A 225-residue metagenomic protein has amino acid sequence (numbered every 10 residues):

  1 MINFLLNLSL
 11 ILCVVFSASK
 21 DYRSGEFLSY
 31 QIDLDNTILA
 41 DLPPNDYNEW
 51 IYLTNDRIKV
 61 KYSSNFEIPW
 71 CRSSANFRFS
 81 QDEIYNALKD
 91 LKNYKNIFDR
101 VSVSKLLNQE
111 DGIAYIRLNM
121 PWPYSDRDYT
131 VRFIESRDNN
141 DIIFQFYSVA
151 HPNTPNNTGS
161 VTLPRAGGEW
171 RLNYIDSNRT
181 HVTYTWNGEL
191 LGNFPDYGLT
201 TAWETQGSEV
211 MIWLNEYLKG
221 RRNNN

Functional and structural regions predicted by a protein language model:
M1-N7: Positively charged n-region of N-terminal signal peptides that target proteins for export
S9-A18: Hydrophobic h-region of N-terminal signal peptides that target proteins for export in Gram-negative bacteria
K20-N225: Eukaryotic helix-grip
